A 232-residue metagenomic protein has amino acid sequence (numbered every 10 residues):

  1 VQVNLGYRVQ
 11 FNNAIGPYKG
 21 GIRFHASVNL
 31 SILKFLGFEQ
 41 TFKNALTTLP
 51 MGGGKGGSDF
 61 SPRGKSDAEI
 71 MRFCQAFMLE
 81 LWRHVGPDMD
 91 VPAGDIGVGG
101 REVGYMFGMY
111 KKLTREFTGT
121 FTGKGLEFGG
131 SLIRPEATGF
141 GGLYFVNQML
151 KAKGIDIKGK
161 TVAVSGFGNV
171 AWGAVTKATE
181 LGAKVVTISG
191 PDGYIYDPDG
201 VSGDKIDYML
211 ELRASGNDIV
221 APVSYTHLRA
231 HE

Functional and structural regions predicted by a protein language model:
V1-V9, N13: N-terminal glycine-rich, Lys/His-bearing helix-loop that initiates the first secondary-structure elements of many
Q10-N13, G53-S58, G97-V98, G190-I195: Glycine-rich beta-alpha junction loops
F11-G21, N29-G54, L113-E116, T120: ATP-dependent carboxylate/acyl-activation modules
G16-Y18, T120-G130, N217-S224: Gly-rich Lys/Arg/Thr-decorated short loops/hinges at beta-loop-alpha junctions or inter-strand turns that position
N44-I157: Glycine/serine-rich phosphate-binding loop and adjoining beta1-alpha1 elements at the start of nucleotide-handling
I133-E136, F140-Y225: Glycine-rich phosphate/diphosphate-binding loop of Rossmann-like nucleotide-binding domains
T226-E232: Conserved small/polar residues in nucleotide/adenosyl-binding loops
